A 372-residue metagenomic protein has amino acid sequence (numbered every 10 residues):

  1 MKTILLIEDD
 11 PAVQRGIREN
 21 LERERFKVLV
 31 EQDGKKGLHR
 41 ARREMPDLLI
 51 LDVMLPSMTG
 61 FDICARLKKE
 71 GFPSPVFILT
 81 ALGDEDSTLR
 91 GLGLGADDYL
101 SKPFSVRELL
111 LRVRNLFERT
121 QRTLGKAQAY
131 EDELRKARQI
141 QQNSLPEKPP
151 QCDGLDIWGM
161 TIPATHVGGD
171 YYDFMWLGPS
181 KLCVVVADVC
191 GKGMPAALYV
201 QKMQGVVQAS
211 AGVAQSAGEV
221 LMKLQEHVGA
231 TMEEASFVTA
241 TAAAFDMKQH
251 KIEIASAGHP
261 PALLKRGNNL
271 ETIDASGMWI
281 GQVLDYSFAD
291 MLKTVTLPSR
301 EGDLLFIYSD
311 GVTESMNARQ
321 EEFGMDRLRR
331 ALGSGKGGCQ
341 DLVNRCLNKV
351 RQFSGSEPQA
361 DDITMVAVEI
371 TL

Functional and structural regions predicted by a protein language model:
R15-R23: Charged docking surfaces used in two-component/phosphorelay signaling
R25-D33, R40: Short hydrophobic/Thr-rich beta-strand motif most characteristic of the beta2 strand and flanking loop of CheY-like
D33-K36, T59-D62: Acidic catalytic/metal-coordinating carboxylates
E44-I50, L55: Active-site beta3 strand of CheY-like receiver
P56, D84, K102, K192: The feature encodes the CheY-like receiver
K126-F306, G355-L372: … and, occasionally, acidic/histidine-rich disordered N-termini of signaling adaptors
